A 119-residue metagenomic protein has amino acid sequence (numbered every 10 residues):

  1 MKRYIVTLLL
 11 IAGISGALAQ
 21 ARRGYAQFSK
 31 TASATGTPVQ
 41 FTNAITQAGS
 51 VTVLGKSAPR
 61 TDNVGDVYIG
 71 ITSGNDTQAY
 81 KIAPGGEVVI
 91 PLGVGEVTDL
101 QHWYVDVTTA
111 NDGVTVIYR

Functional and structural regions predicted by a protein language model:
Y4-G13: Sec-dependent N-terminal signal peptides
G13-A19: Sec/Tat signal peptide C-region and signal peptidase I cleavage site
Q20-Q27: Cleaved targeting-peptide boundary
Q27-Q47, T109-A110: Surface-exposed ligand/attachment interfaces on beta-rich extracellular proteins
K30-Q40, T77-G95: Short, solvent-exposed S/T- and G/P-enriched segments that are highly enriched in secreted/extracellular and lumenal
F41-N43, Q47-N63, V107: Asparagine-centered strand-capping/turn motif at beta-strand->loop junctions
Q47-V51, V94-G113: Noncatalytic modules at the cell exterior or secretory-pathway interfaces, chiefly beta-strand-rich lectin/adhesion
L54-A79, T115-R119: Short, surface-exposed beta-strand/strand-loop-strand elements in extracellular ectodomains
